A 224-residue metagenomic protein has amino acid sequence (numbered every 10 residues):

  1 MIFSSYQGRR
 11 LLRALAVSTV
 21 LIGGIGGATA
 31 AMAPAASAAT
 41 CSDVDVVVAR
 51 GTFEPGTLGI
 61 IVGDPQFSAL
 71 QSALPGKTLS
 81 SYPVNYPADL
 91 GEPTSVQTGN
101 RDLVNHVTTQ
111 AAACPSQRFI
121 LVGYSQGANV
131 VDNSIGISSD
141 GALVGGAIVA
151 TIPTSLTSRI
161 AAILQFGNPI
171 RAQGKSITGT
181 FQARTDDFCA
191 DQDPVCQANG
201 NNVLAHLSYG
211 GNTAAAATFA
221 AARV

Functional and structural regions predicted by a protein language model:
M1-L21, A30-M32: N-terminal export and membrane-targeting signals
I22-T29, Y124, N129-V130, T213 (+1 more regions): Hydrophobic alpha-helical membrane segments, chiefly transmembrane helices and signal peptide h-regions, characterized
G23-S42, A142: C-terminal region of N-terminal signal peptides and the immediate post-cleavage residues of exported proteins
A31, K77, T180-F181: A generic structural signal for short, non-catalytic loop/turn and secondary-structure boundary residues
T40-R118, A190-T213, A217-R223: Active-site catalytic motif of lipid deacylating hydrolases and related acyltransferases
N100-Q182, V195: Serine-dependent carboxylesterase/thioesterase catalytic core of lipase-like alpha/beta-hydrolase/SGNH enzymes
T185-D186: Short amphipathic
